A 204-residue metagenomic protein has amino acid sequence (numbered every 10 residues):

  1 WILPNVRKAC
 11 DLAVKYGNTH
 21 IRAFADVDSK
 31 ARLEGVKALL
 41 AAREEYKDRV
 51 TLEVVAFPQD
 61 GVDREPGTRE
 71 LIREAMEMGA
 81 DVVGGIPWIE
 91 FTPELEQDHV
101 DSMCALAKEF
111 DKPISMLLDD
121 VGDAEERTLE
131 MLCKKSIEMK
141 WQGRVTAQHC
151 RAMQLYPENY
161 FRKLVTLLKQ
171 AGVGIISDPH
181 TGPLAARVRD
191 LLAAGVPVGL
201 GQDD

Functional and structural regions predicted by a protein language model:
W1-F24, L33, K37-K47, L71-E77: Alpha-helical scaffold segments that flank or form the walls of functional sites
W1-I2, E74, G79-V82, M103 (+2 more regions): Active-site gating loops and adjacent loop-to-helix segments of metal-dependent hydrolytic enzymes
V6, C10, V36-R43, I72 (+5 more regions): Generic structural signal for well-ordered alpha-helices, preferentially at hydrophobic/aromatic core positions
I21-A23, V50-A56, V83-G85, I114-M116 (+3 more regions): Hydrophobic faces of well-ordered beta-strands that scaffold small-molecule active sites in alpha/beta enzyme cores
A25-A38, P58-G67, G85-V145, H149-N159: Divalent metal-binding pocket/active-site signature
L40-E45, L52-F57, M76, A80-G84: Acidic, His- and aromatic-enriched active-site or binding-groove loops in soluble protein domains that engage sugars
Y46-D48, M78-G79, K108-F110, M139 (+2 more regions): Helix C-cap/helix->beta junction micro-motif
I137-D204: Active-site-adjacent C-terminal substructures of enzyme catalytic domains
